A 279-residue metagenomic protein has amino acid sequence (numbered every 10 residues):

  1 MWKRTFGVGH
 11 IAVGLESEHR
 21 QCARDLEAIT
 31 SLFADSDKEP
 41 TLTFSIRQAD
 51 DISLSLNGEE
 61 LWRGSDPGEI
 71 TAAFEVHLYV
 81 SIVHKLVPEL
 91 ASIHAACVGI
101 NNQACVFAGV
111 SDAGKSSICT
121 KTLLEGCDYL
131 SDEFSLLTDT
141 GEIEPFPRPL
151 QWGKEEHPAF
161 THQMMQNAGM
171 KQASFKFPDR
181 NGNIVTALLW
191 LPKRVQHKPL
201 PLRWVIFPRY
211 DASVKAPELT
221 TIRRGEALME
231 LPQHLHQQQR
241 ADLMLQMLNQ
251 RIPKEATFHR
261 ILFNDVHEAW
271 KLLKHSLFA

Functional and structural regions predicted by a protein language model:
M1-F74, S81-I82, L86, W270-A279: Long, basic/Gly/Ser/Thr-rich N-terminal segments that mediate initial subcellular attachment or targeting
K3-A28, E39, A96-G109, L124-L130 (+1 more regions): Glycine-rich, often acidic-flanked micro-motifs that create phosphate/phosphodiester-binding or positioning elements
E69-T71, H77, I93-H94, R223: Short, flexible segments with low predicted structural confidence
K85-I100: Pre-Walker A adenine-sensing motif
A113-K115: Conserved glycine(s) of the Walker
I118-C119: Post-Walker A alpha-helix
